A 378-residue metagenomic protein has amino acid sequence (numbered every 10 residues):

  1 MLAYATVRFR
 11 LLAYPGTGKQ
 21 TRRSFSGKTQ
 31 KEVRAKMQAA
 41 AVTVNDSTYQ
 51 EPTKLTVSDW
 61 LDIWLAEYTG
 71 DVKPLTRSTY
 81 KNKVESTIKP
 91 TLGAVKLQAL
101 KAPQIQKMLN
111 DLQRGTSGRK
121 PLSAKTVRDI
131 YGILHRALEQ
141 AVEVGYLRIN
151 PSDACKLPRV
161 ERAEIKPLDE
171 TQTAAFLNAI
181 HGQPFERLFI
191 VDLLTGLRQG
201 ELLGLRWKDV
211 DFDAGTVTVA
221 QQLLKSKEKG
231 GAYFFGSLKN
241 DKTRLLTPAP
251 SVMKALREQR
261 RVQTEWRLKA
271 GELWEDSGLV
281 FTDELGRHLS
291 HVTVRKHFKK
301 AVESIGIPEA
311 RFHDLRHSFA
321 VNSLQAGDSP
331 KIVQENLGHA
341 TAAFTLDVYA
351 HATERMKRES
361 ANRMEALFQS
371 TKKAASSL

Functional and structural regions predicted by a protein language model:
L2-T6, R10-K107, Q259-G278, E284 (+2 more regions): N-terminal DNA-binding module of tyrosine recombinases/phage integrases
R22-S26, I165, T216, T243-L245: Well-ordered beta-strand positions in beta-sheet-rich domains
K28, R159, A163, P167 (+3 more regions): Catalytic-site neighborhood detector that most strongly recognizes the C-terminal catalytic loop/helix of tyrosine
Q50-L55, L65-Y146, P151, R162-E164 (+2 more regions): N-terminal core-binding DNA-recognition domain of tyrosine site-specific recombinases/integrases
T116-K120, A175-F185, T195, L246 (+3 more regions): Short, basic (Lys/Arg/His-rich) helix/loop patches that form interaction surfaces in the mid-to-C-terminal regions
K120-A124, R128-Y131, E143-W207, F212-D213 (+5 more regions): Basic, Lys/Arg- and aromatic-enriched nucleic-acid-binding interface segment
N178, A214, K225-L245, P250-V252 (+7 more regions): C-terminal secondary-structure termini that scaffold catalytic or DNA-interacting sites
D209-T216, P308-E309, D328-A350: Short, polar N-cap/turn motifs at the start of nucleic acid-interacting alpha helices
